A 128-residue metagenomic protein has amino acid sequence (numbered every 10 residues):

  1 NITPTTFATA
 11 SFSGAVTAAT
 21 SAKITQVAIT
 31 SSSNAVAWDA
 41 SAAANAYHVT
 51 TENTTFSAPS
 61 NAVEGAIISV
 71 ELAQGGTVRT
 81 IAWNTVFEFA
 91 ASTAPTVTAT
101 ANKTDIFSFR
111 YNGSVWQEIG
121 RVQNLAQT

Functional and structural regions predicted by a protein language model:
N1-A43: Intrinsic low-complexity, repeat-rich intrinsically disordered segments enriched in small/flexible residues
H48-T128: Acidic, glycine/polar-enriched metal-coordinating patches/loops that mediate binding to polyanionic ligands
